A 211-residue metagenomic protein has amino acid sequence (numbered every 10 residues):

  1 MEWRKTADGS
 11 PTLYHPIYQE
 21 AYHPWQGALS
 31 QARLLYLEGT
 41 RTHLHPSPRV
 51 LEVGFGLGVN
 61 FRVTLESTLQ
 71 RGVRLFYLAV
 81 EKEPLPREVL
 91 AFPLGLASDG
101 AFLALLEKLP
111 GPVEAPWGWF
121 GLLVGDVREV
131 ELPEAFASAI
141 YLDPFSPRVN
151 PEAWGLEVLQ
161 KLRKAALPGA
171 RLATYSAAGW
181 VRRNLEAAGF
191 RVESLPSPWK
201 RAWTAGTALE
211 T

Functional and structural regions predicted by a protein language model:
M1-S47, L57-Q70: Class I SAM-dependent methyltransferase Rossmann-like catalytic core, especially the SAM/SAH-binding loop
T42-S138, E152-L159, A188, S197-K200: The AdoMet/dcAdoMet-binding core of the Class I SAM-like
G56, P147, A173: Glycine-/small-residue-rich active-site loops that bind phosphorylated ligands and cofactors
A91-L94, T207-T211: Short, surface-exposed amphipathic charged segments that create phosphate/polyanion-binding patches used for binding
Y141: A conserved beta-strand element that flanks and buttresses the S-adenosyl-L-methionine
P144: Glycine-rich, N-terminal phosphate-binding loop of Rossmann-like dinucleotide-binding domains
N150-E210: C-terminal substrate-binding/active-site "lid" region of AdoMet-derived donor-dependent transferases
